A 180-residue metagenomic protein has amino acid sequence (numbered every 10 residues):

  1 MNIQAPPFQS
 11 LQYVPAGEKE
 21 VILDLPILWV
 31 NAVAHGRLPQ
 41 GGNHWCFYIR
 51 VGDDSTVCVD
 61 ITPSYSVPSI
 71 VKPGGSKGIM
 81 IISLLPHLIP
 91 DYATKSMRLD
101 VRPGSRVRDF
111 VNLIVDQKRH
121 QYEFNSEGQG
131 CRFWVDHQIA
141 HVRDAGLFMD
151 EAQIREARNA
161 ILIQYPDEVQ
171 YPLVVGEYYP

Functional and structural regions predicted by a protein language model:
M1-V67: N-terminal accessory segments that precede or flank the first globular/catalytic domain
I3, I22, I27, I49 (+8 more regions): Weak global preference for isoleucine
P15, A34, K72-S76, R102 (+3 more regions): Intrinsically disordered, low-complexity segments enriched in small/polar residues
V51-D53, V57-G104: Cysteine protease-like catalytic core of ubiquitin/ubiquitin-like
L84-P172: Active-site nucleophile-His-acid catalytic modules used for acyl/amide transfer and hydrolysis across diverse enzymes
V175-P180: Long, charge-rich low-complexity segments
